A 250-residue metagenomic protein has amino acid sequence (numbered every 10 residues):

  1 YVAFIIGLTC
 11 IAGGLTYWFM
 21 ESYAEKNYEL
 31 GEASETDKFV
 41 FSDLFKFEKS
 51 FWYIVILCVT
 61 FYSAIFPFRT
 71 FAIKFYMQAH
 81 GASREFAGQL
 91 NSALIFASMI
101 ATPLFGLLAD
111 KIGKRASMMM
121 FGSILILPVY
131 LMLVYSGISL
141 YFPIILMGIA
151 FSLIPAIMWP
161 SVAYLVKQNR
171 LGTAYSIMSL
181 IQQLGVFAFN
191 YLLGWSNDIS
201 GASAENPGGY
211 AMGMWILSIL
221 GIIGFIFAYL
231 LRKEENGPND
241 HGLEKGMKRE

Functional and structural regions predicted by a protein language model:
Y1-G7, W195-G221: A membrane-interface helix-boundary motif in multi-pass transporters
G7-E29, F225-R232: C-terminal membrane-cytosol helix-exit motif in multi-pass small-molecule transporters
W18-F41, G237-M247: Flexible cytoplasmic inter-helical loops of multi-pass small-molecule transporters
E48-M99, P103, F189-N190: Extracytoplasmic gate region of multi-pass secondary transporters
A82-N91, R115, L140, Y210: Juxtamembrane helix-start elements in MFS-like secondary transporters
T102-K114, N197: Helix-to-loop junctions at the C-terminal end of transmembrane segments in multipass secondary transporters
R115-S161: C-terminal transmembrane helical hairpin of 12-TM major facilitator-type secondary transporters
Q168-A202: A late C-terminal transmembrane helix in Major Facilitator Superfamily
